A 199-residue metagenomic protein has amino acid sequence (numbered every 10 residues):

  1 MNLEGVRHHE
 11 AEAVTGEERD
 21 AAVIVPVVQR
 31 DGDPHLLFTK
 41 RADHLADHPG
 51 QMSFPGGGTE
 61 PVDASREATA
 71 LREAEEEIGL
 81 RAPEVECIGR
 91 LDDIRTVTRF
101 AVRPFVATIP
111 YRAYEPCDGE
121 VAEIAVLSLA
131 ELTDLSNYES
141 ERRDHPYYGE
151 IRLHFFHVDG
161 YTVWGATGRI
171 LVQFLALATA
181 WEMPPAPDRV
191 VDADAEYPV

Functional and structural regions predicted by a protein language model:
M1-S53, G58-A113, V121, G149-V199: N-terminal leader/linker segments that precede catalytic domains of diphosphate-processing enzymes
C117-V158: NUDIX/MutT-family hydrolases
